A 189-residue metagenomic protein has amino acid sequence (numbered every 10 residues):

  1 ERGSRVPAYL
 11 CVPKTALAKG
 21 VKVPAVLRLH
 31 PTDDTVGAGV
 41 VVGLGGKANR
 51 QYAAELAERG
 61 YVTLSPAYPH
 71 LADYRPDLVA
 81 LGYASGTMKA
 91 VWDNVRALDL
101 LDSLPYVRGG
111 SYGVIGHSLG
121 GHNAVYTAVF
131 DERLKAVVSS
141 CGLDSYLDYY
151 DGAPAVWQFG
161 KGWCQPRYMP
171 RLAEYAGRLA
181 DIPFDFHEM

Functional and structural regions predicted by a protein language model:
E1-V21: N-terminal cap/lid segment of alpha/beta-hydrolase-fold proteins
V21-S103, Y150: Cap/lid segment of the alpha/beta-hydrolase catalytic domain
A67, I115, S140-C141: Alpha/beta-hydrolase-fold catalytic nucleophile elbow
Y106-S118: Alpha/beta-hydrolase fold nucleophile elbow
G110-S111, A124, A136-S145: Serine-hydrolase-like catalytic core of hydrolytic proteins
G116-A128: Glycine-rich nucleophile elbow surrounding the catalytic serine of serine-hydrolase chemistry
V129-K135: Conserved hydrolase catalytic core segment
S139-E188: Mobile cap/lid helix-loop segments that gate and shape the active-site cleft of serine hydrolases
